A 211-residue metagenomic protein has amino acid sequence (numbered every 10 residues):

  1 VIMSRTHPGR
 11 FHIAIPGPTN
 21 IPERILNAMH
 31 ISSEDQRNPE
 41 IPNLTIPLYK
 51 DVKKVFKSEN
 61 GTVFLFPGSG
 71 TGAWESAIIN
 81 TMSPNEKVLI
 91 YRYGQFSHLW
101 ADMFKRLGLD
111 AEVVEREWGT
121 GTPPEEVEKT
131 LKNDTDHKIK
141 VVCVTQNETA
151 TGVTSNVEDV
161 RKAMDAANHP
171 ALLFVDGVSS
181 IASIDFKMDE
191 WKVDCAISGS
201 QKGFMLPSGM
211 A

Functional and structural regions predicted by a protein language model:
V1-P8: Eukaryotic N-terminal low-complexity, Ser/Thr- and Lys/Arg-rich leader segments that predominantly function as
P8-F11, I15, T19, P47 (+2 more regions): Conserved PLP-enzyme active-site core in the AAT-like
R10-P67, T71: A glycine-/small-polar-enriched, mobile loop at the entrance of the PLP active site in fold-type I
